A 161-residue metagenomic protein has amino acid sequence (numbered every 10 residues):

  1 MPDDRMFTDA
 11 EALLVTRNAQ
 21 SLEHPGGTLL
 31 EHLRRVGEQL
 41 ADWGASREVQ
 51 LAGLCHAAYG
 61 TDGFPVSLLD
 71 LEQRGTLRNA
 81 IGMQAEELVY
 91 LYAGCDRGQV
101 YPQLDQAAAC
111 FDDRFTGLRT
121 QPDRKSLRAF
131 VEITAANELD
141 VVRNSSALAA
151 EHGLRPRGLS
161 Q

Functional and structural regions predicted by a protein language model:
M1-A19: Membrane topogenic helices and adjacent juxtamembrane segments
T16-E23, L29, V36-G158: Divalent metal-dependent catalytic cores for phosphoryl transfer on phosphate-bearing substrates
